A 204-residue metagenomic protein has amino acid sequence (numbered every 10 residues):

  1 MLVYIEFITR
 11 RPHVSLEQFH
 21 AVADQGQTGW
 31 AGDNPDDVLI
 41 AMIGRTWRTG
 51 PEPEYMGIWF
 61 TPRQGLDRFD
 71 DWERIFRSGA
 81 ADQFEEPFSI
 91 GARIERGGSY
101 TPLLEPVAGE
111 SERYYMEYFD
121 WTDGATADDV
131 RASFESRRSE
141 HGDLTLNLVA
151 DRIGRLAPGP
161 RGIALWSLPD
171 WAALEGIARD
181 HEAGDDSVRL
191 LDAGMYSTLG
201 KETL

Functional and structural regions predicted by a protein language model:
M1-L204: Short S/T/G/P-rich N-terminal loop/turn motif that feeds into the first structured element of a domain
